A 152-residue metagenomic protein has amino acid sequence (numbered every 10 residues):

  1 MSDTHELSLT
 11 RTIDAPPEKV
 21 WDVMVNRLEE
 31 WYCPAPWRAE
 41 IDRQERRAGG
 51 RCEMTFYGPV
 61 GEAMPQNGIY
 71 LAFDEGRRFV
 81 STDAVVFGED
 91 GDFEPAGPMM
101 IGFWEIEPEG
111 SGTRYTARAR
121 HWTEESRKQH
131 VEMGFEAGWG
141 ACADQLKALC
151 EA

Functional and structural regions predicted by a protein language model:
M1-A39: Hydrophobic ligand-binding cavity/cleft-lining segments
M1-T4, A148-A152: Basic/polar N-terminal segments that are highly enriched at the extreme N-terminus, encompassing both cleavable
E6, E89-A137: Beta-strand/loop substructures that line and gate deep hydrophobic ligand-binding cavities in soluble
I13, M24, F56-G58, V85 (+1 more regions): Short beta-strand segments enriched in hydrophobic/aromatic residues within well-folded beta-rich domains
D14, V25-N26, E75, F87 (+2 more regions): Residues at helix-coil transition
V20-M24, L28, C52, Y70 (+4 more regions): Hydrophobic pocket/interface hotspot
Y32-C33, E40-A48, E53, P59-G110: Hydrophobic-ligand binding "helix-grip"
